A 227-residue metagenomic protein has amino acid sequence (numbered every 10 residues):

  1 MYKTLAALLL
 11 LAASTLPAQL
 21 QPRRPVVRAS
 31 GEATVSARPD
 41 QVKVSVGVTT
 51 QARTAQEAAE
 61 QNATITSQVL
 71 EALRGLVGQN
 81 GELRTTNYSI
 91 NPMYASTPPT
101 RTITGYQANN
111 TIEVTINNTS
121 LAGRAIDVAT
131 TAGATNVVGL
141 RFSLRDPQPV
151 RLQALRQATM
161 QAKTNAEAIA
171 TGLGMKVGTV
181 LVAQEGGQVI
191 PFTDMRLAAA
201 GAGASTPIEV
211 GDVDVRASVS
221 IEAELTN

Functional and structural regions predicted by a protein language model:
Y2-N227: Short, charge-dense linear interaction motifs
